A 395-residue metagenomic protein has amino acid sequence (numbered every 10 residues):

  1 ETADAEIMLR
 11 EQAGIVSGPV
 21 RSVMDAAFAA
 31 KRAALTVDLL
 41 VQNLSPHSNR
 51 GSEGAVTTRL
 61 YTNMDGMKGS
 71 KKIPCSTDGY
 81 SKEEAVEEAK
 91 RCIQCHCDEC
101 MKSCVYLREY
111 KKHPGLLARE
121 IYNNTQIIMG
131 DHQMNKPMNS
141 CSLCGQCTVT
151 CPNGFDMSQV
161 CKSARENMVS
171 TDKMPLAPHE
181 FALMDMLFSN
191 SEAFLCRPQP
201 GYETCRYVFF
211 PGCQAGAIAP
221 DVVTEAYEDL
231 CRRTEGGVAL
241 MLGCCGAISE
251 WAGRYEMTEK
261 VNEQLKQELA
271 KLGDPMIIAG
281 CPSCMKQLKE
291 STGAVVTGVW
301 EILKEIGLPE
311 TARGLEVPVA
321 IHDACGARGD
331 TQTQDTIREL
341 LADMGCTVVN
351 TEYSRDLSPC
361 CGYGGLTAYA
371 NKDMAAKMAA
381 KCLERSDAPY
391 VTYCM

Functional and structural regions predicted by a protein language model:
E1-S140: Ferredoxin-type iron-sulfur electron-transfer modules and their immediate structural context
G14, Y207, P318-V319: Conserved hydrophobic helix-helix packing surfaces used for dimerization/oligomerization
S17, F210-G212, G280, H322-A324 (+1 more regions): Short hydrophobic segments within beta-strands
R59-S76, K102-I121, V149-N167, W251 (+5 more regions): Iron-sulfur (Fe-S) cluster-binding segments and ferredoxin-like electron-carrier domains, especially [2Fe-2S]
Y61-K68, A85, L308-M395: Redox cofactor-anchoring modules in respiratory/redox and cofactor-processing assemblies
Y80-D98, G130-C144, T234-M241, A270-M276 (+2 more regions): Immediate flanking context of iron-sulfur cluster ligation sites
K111-G293: Iron-sulfur-cluster electron-transfer modules
A294-W300, V349: Short hydrophobic/aromatic-enriched beta-strand-loop microsegments
